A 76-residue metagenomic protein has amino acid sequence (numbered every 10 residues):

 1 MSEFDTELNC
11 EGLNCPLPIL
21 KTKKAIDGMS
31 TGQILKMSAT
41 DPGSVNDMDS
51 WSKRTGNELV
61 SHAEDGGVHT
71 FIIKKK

Functional and structural regions predicted by a protein language model:
M1-M29: An N-terminal amphipathic alpha-helical segment
D5, G32-K36, V68-T70: Intrinsic-disorder/low-complexity, polar/charged segments enriched in Ser/Thr/Lys/Arg/Asp/Glu/Gln
N14-P16, N46-D47, H69: Helix-centric, low-specificity signal for extended rod-like, repetitive segments
K21-N57: Amphipathic, hydrophobic secondary-structure cores in small proteins
D49-K76: C-terminal structural segments of small proteins and small subunits
